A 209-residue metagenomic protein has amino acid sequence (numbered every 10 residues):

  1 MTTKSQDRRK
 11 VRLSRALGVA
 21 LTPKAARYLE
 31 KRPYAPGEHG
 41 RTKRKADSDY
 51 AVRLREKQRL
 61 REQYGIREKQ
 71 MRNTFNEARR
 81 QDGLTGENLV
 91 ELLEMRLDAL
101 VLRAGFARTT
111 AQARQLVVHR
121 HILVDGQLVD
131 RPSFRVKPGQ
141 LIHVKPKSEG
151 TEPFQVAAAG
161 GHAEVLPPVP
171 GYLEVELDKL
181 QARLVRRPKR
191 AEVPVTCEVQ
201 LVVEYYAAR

Functional and structural regions predicted by a protein language model:
M1-A104, R131-R209: Ferredoxin-like alpha/beta domains used as RNA- or RNAP-binding modules
R103, A107-Q112, L123: Internal active-site segments that recognize and position negatively charged phosphoryl groups and nucleotide moieties
T110, L116-V117, V136: Short, well-ordered loop/turn sites that connect or cap secondary structure elements
R120-V124, L128-D130: Glycine- and Gly-Pro-enriched alpha-helical subdomains that act as flexible, kink-prone "lid/hinge" or packing modules
